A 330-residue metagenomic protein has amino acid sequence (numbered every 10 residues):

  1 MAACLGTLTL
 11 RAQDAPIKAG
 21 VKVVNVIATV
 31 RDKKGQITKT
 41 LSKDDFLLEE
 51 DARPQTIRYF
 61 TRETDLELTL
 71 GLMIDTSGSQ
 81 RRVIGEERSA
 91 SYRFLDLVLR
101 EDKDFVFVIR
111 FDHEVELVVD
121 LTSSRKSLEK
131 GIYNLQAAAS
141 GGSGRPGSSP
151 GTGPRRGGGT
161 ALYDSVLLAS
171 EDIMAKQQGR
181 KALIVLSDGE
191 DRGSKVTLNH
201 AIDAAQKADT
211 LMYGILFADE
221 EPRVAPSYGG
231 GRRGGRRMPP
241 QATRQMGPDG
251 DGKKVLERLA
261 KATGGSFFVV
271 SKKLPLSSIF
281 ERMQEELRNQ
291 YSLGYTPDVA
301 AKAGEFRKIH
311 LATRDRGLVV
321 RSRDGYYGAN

Functional and structural regions predicted by a protein language model:
M1-T7: Bacterial N-terminal signal peptides
L8-N330: Scaffold/interface architecture of coatomer-like assemblies
